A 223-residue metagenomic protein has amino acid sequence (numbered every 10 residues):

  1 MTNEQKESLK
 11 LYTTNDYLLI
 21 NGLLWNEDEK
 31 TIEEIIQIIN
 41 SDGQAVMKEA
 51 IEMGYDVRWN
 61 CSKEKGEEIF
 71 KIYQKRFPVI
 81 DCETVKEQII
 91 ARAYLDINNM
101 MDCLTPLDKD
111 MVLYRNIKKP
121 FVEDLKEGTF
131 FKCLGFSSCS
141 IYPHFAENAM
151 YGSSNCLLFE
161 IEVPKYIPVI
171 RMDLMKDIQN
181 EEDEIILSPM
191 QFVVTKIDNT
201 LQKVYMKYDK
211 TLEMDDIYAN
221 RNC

Functional and structural regions predicted by a protein language model:
M1-C223: Mono-ADP-ribosyltransferase
